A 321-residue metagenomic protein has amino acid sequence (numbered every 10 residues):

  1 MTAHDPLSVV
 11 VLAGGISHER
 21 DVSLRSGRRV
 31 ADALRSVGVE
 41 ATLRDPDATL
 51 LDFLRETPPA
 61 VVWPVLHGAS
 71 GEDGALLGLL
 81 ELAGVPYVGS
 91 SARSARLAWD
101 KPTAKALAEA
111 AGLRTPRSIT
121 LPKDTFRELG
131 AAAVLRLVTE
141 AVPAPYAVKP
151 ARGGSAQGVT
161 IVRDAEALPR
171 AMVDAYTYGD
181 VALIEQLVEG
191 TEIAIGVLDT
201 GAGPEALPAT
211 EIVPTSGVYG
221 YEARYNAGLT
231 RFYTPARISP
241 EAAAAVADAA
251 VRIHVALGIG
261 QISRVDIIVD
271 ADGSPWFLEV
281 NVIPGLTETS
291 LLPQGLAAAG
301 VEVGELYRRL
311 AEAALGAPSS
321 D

Functional and structural regions predicted by a protein language model:
M1-A106, P122-A133, A313-D321: ATP-binding N-terminal substructure of ATP-dependent carboxylate-amine bond-forming enzymes
T2-A13, E56, L97-T191: Active-site nucleotide/adenylate-binding loops and adjacent lid/helix of ATP-dependent enzymes
L7, S239-D321: ATP-dependent carboxylate activation and anion-phosphoryl transfer catalytic cores that bind Mg-ATP to form
A41, P86-Y87, T115, Y146 (+1 more regions): Hydrophobic beta-strand scaffold residues
A75-E81, Y219-N226, V282: Short, flexible, mixed-charge acidic loops at enzyme active sites
L121, V159-D164, V197-T200, D270 (+2 more regions): Short beta-strand-to-turn element immediately C-terminal to the catalytic PLP-Schiff-base lysine in fold type I
R163-D248, S274-W276: Phosphate-binding site of ATP-dependent enzymes
